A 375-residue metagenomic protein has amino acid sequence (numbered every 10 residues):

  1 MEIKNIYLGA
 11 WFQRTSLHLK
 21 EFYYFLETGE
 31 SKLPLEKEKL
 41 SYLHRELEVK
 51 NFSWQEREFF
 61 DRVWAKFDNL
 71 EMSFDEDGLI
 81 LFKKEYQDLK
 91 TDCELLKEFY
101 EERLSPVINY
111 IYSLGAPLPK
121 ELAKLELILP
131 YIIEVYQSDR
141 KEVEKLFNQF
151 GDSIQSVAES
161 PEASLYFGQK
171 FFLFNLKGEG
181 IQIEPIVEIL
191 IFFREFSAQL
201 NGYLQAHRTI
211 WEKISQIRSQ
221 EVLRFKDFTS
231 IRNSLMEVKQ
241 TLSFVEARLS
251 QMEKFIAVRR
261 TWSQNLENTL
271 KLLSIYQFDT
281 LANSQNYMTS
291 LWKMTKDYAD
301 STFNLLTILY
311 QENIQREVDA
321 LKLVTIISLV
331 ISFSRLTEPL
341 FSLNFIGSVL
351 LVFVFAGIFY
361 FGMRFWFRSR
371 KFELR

Functional and structural regions predicted by a protein language model:
M1-A123, W366-R368: N-terminal pre-transmembrane cytosolic regions of membrane proteins
W11, H44-L47, N51-S53, F59 (+5 more regions): Hydrophobic, Leu/Ile/Phe/Ala-enriched alpha-helical segments that form helix-helix packing faces
L35-V49, Y136-E142, R260-W262, T295-K296: Generic detector of short, locally flexible boundary/turn motifs and exposed helical patches
L47-E48, W54-F60, R140-K141, F147-D152 (+1 more regions): Short linear motifs at secondary-structure transitions and domain/linker junctions
W64-N233: Extended alpha-helical interaction modules
I231-S334: Membrane-associated alpha-helical segments
Q315-R375: Alpha-helical transmembrane anchor segments
